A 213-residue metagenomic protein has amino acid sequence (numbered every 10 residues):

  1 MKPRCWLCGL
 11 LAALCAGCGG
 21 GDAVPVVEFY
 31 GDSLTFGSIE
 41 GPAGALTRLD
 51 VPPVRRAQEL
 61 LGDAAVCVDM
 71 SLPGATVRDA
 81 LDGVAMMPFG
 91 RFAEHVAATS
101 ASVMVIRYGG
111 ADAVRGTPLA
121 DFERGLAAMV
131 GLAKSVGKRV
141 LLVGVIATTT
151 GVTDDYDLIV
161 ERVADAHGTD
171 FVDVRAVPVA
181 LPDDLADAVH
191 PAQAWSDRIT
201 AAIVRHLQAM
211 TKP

Functional and structural regions predicted by a protein language model:
M1-A16: Sec-dependent bacterial lipoprotein signal peptides
L14, V68, L141: Conserved Rossmann-like nucleotide-binding pocket used by diverse enzymes that bind dinucleotide cofactors
C18-S71, E94-A98: Serine-esterase "nucleophile elbow" of acetyl-processing enzymes
S38-L49, D69-M87, V114, A188: Acidic/histidine-rich helix-loop elements that form or flank divalent-metal/phosphate-binding sites at the catalytic
R55, M86-P213: Alpha-helical cap/lid subdomain in secreted, periplasmic, or secretory-pathway luminal O-acyl-processing enzymes
